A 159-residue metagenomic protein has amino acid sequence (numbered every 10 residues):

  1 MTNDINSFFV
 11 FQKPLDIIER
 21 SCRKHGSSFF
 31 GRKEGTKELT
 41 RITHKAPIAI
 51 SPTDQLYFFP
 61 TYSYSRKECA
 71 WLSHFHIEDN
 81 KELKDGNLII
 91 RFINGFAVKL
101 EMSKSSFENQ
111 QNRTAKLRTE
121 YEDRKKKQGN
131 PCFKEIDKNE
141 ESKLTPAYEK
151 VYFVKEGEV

Functional and structural regions predicted by a protein language model:
M1-L72, E78-V159: Eukaryotic intrinsically disordered, low-complexity regulatory linkers and tails enriched in Ser/Thr/Pro
